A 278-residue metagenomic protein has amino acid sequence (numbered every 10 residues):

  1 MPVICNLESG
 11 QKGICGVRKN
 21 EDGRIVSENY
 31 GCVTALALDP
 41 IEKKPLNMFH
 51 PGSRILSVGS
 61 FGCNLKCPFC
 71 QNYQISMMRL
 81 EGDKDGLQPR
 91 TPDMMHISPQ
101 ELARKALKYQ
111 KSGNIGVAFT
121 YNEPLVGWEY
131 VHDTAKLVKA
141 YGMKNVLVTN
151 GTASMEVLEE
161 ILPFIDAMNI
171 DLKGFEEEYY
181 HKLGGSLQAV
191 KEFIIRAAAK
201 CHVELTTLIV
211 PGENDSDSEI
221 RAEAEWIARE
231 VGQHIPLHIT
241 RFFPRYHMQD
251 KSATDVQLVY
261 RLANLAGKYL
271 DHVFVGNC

Functional and structural regions predicted by a protein language model:
P2-G62, Y73-M77, D85, Y109: N-terminal [4Fe-4S]-dependent radical SAM core
I4, E8-A37, R221-C278: A broadly conserved sequence feature marking short terminus-proximal activation segments in nucleic acid-centric
E28-C32, P45-M48, L87-T91, T149-G151 (+4 more regions): Short C-terminal domain-edge/linker segments immediately following a structured domain
C67-C70: The canonical Cys-X-X-Cys-His
I75-P92, A140: A short alpha->loop->secondary-structure connector
M77-L80, V148, L205-T206, V275-G276: Residue-level detector of family-conserved "landmark" positions at structurally sensitive sites
M94-T254: Conserved AdoMet/S-adenosylmethionine-binding subsite of the radical SAM
